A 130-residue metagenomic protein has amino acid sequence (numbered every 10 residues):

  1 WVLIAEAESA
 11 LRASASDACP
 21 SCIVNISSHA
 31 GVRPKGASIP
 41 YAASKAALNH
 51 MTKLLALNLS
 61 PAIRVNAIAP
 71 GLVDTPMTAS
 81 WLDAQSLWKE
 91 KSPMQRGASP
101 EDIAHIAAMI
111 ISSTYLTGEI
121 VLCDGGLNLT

Functional and structural regions predicted by a protein language model:
I4, S44, T52: Active-site helix of classical SDR
S9, A56-P61: Alpha-helical segment proximal to the catalytic Tyr-Lys
S28: Residue(s) in the substrate-gating loop at a strand-loop-helix junction that position the organic substrate next
R33-I39, Q95: Active-site loop immediately N-terminal to the catalytic Tyr-X3-Lys motif of short-chain dehydrogenase/reductase
S60-R64, T117-G118: Short, small/polar-rich loop/turn modules that mediate ligand/substrate recognition or access, typified
R64-P70, D74, L122-D124: Conserved SDR Rossmann-fold cofactor-binding beta-strand/turn motif
P70-S92: A glycine/serine/threonine-rich, flexible loop-to-helix segment that serves as the NAD(P) cofactor-binding "lid"
S99-C123, N128: C-terminal substrate-recognition "lid" of short-chain dehydrogenase/reductases
